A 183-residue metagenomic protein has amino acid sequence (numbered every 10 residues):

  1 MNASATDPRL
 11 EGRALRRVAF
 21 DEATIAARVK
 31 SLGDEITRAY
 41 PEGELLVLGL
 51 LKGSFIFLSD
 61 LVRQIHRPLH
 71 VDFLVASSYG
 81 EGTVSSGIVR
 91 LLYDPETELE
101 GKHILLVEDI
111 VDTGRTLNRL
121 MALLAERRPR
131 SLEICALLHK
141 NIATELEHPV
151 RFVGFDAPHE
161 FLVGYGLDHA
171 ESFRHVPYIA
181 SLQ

Functional and structural regions predicted by a protein language model:
M1-Q183: PRPP-associated nucleotide enzymes
